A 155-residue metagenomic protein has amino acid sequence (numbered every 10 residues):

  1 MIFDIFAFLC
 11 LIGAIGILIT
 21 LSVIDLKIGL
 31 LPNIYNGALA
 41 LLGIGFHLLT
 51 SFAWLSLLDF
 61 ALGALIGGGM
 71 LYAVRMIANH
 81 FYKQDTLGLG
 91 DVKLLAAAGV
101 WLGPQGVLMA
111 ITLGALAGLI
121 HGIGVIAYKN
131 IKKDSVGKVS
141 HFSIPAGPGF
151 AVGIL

Functional and structural regions predicted by a protein language model:
M1-L155: A membrane-topology feature that recognizes alpha-helical transmembrane segments and their immediate juxtamembrane
